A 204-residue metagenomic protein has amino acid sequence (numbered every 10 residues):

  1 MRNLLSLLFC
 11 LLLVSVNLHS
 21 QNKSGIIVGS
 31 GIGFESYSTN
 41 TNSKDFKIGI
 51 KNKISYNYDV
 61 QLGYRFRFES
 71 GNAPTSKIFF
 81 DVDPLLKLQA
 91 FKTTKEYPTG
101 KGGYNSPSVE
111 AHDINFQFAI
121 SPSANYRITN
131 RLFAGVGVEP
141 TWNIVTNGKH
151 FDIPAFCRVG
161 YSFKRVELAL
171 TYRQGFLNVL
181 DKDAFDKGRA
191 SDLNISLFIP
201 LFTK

Functional and structural regions predicted by a protein language model:
M1-G29, Y126, L201: Bacterial Sec-dependent N-terminal signal peptides
Q21-K23, R67-T75, R127-R131, F163-V166 (+1 more regions): Outer-membrane beta-barrel channels and translocator barrels
N22-F68: Start-of-domain marker
N22-I26, N52-V60, H112-F118, K149-A155 (+2 more regions): Residues that define the transmembrane beta-barrel architecture of outer-membrane proteins
S30-F34, Y58-S70, L86, F116-I128 (+4 more regions): Residues on the lipid-exposed face of transmembrane beta-strands in outer-membrane beta-barrel proteins
S36-K53, L88-I114, I144-G148, N178-A190: Flexible, solvent-exposed loop segments that connect beta-strands
S36-S43, I48, H150-K204: Predominantly the C-terminal beta-signal and adjacent terminal strand-loop region of outer-membrane beta-barrel
D59, T75-T94: Early exported N-terminus immediately downstream of N-terminal targeting peptides
